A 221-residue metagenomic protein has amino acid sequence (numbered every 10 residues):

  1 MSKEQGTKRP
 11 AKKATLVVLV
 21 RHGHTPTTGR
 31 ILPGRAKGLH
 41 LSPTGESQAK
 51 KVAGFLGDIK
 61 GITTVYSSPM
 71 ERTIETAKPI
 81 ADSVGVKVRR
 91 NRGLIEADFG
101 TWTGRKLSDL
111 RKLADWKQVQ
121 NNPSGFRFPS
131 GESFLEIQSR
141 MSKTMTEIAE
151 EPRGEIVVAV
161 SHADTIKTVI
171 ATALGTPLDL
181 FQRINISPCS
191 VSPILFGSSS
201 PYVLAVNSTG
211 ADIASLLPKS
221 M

Functional and structural regions predicted by a protein language model:
M1-L16, G61, R90, A97-S108 (+2 more regions): Acidic, low-complexity terminal tails and accessory targeting/binding regions of phosphate-metabolizing enzymes
K3, V20-R90: Active-site-proximal alpha-helix that buttresses catalytic centers in soluble enzyme cores
L16-H22, A159: Short, hydrophobic/glycine-enriched beta-strand segments
T25, T165-I166: Short active-site segment of divalent metal-dependent hydrolases/proteases that encodes the spacing between
H40, D82-S142, L195, Y202-N207 (+2 more regions): Phosphate-handling substructures
K50-G57, Q138, S142-E150, I170: Generic structural signal for well-ordered alpha-helical scaffold segments
S67-S68, S139, V160-S161: Short beta-strand scaffold positions
P79, T168-T172: Active-site signature of alpha/beta-hydrolase-fold catalytic machinery across serine- and Asp/Cys-nucleophile hydrolases
